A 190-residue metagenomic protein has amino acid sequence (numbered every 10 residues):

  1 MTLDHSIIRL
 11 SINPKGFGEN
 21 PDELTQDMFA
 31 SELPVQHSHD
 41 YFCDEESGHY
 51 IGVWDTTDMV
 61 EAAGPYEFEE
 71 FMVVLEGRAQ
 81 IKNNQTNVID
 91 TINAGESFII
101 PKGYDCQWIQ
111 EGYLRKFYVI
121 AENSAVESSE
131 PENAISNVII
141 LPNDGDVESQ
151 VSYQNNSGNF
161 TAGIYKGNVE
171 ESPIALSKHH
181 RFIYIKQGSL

Functional and structural regions predicted by a protein language model:
M1-G48, E122-I164: A short, N-terminal "cap"/entry segment at the start of jelly-roll beta-barrel domains of the cupin/DSBH fold
P34-Y41, S47-E67, I92-A94, K102 (+2 more regions): Conserved short histidine dyad/triad with adjacent acidic residue
V60-E61, Q80, N87-V88, E96-F98 (+3 more regions): Histidine-centered metal-chelating micro-motifs
G64-A94, A175-L190: A short beta-strand-loop-beta hairpin characteristic of the jelly-roll/cupin
I81, K116-V119, A162: Short hydrophobic/aromatic-rich beta-strand segments that constitute the beta-sheet cores of beta-sandwich/beta-barrel
N93, K102-E127: Ligand-binding loop in jelly-roll beta-barrel domains
